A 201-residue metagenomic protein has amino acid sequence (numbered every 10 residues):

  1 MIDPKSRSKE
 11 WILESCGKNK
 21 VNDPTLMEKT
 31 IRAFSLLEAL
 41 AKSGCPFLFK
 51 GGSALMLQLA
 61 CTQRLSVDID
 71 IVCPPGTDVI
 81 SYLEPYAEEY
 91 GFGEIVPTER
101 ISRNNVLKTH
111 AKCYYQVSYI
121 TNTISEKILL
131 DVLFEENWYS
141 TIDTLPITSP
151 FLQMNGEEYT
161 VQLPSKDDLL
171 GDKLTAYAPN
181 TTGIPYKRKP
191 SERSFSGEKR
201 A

Functional and structural regions predicted by a protein language model:
M1-A201: Compositionally biased terminal segments of proteins
